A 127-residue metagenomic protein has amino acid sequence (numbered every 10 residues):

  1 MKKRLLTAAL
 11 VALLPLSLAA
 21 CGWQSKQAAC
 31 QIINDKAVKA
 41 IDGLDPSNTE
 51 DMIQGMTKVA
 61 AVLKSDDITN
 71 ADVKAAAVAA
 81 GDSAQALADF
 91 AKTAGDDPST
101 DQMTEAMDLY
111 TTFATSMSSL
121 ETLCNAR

Functional and structural regions predicted by a protein language model:
M1-C21: Sec-dependent bacterial lipoprotein signal peptides
M1-K3, S25, D35: Short, intrinsically disordered low-complexity segments
G22-Q24, N125: Bacterial signal peptide processing site
A29-T122: Alpha-helical segments in soluble extracytoplasmic regions
